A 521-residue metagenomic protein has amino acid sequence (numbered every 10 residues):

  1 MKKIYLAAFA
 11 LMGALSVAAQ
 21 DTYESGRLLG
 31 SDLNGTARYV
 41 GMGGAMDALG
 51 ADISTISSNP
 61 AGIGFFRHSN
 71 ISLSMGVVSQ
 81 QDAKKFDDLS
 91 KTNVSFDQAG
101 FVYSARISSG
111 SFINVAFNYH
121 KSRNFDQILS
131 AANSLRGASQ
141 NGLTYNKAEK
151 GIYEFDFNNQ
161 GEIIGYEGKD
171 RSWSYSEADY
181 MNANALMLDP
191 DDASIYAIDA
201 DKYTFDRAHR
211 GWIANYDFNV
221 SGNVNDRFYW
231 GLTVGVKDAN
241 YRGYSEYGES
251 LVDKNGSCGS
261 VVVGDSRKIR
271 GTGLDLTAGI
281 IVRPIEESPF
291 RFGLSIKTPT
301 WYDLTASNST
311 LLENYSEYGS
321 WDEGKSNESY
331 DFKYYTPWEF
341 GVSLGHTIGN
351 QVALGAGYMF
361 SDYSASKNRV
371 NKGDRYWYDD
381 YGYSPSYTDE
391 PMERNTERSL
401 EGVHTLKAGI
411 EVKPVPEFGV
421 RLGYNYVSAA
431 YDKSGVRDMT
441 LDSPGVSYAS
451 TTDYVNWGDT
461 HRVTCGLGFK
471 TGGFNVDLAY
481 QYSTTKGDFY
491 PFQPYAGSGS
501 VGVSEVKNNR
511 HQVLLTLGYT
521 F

Functional and structural regions predicted by a protein language model:
M1-Y23, L517, F521: Bacterial Sec-dependent N-terminal signal peptides
Y5-A8, D21-G30, K85-L89: Generic N-terminal amphipathic/basic segments
L11-M12, H68, M359: Hydrophobic alpha-helical membrane-insertion segments
Q20-N34, Y39-V40, D97, V102-F521: Outer-membrane beta-barrel porins/channels
D21-M46, I63-Q81: Transmembrane beta-strand segments of Gram-negative outer membrane beta-barrel proteins
G41-S54, K85-D88, Y203-H209: Asp/Glu-centered strand-loop micro-motifs enriched in Gly/Pro and often flanked by an aromatic residue
D52-A105: Long, well-ordered hydrophobic secondary-structure segments characteristic of membrane-embedded and membrane-proximal
